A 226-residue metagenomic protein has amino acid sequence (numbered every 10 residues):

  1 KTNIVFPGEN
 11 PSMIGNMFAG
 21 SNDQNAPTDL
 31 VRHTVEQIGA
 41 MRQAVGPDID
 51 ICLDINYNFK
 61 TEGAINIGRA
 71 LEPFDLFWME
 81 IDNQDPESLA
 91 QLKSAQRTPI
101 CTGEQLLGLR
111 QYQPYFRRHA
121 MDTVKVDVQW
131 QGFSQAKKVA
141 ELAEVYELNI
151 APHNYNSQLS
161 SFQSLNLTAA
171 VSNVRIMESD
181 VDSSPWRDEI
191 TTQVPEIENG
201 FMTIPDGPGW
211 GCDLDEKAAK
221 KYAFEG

Functional and structural regions predicted by a protein language model:
K1-L92: Metal-dependent enolase-superfamily TIM-barrel catalytic cores that perform enediolate-based chemistry
D54, L109, A143, A219-K221: Generic intrinsically disordered, low-complexity segments enriched for polar/acidic and small residues
R69-W78, Q84-F201, P205-P208: Shared catalytic-loop signature of beta/alpha-barrel
D215, A219-G226: Active-site microenvironment of metallo-dependent hydrolases
